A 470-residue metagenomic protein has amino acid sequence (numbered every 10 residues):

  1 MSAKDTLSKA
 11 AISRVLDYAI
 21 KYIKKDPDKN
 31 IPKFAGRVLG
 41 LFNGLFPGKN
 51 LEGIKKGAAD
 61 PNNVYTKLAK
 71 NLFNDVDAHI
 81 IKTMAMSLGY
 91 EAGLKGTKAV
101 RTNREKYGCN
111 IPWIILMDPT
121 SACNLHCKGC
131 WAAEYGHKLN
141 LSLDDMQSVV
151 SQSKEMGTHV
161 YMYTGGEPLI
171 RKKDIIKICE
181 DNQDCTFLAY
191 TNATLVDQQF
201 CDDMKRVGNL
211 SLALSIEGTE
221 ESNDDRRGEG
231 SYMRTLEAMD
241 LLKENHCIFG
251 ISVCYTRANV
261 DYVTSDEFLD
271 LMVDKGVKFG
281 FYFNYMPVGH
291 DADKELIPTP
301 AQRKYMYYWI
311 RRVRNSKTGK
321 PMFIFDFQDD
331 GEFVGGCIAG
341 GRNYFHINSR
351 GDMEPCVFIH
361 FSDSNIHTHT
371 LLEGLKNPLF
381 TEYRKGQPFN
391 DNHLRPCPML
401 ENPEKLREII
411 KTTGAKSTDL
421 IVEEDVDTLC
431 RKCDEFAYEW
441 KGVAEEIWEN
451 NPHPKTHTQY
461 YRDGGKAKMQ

Functional and structural regions predicted by a protein language model:
M1-K56, D224-G340, N348-R350, E354 (+1 more regions): Radical SAM enzyme [4Fe-4S]-AdoMet core and its adjacent flexible, acidic and glycine-rich loops/tails across
S2-A11, V15, A19-Y22, D26 (+4 more regions): Flexible mid-to-C-terminal extensions adjoining Fe-S/redox cofactors in radical SAM and related proteins
K33-Q199: Conserved alpha-helical substructure of the radical SAM core
A92-P112, F325-F327, G331, N365-T381: Short, charged low-complexity linear segments at domain edges
C123, C127-C130, C337, G351 (+2 more regions): Short cysteine clusters
A133-H137, T219-E221, P287-H290: A short, flexible beta-alpha/helix-coil linker loop
L143-Y163, R171-N284: Radical SAM/AdoMet-radical enzyme domain recognition
